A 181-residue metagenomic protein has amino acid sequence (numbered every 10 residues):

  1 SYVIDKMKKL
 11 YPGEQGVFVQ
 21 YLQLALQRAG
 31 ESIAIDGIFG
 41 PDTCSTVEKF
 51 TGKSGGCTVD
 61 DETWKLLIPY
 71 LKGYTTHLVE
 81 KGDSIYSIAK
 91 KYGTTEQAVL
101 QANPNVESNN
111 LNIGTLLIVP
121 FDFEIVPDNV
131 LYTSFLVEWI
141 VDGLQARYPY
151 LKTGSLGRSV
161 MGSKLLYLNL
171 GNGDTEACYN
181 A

Functional and structural regions predicted by a protein language model:
S1-G37, H77-E80: Acidic, Ser/Thr/Pro/Gly-enriched interdomain connector segments
V17, D42-V47, D83-S87: Short, solvent-exposed linear patches
Q27-G30, F50-G56: Short capping motifs at secondary-structure boundaries
T43-T46, T63, T94-T95, S159: Ser/Thr-centric signal marking residues that sit in or immediately flank functional binding/regulatory motifs
V47-F50, V99: Conserved hydrophobic/aromatic packing and binding residues within compact polymer-binding modules
W64-Y70: Short, basic amphipathic alpha-helical segments that act as recognition/interaction helices in nucleic-acid-binding
L71-G82, Y86-A181: M14 metallocarboxypeptidase catalytic domain recognition
